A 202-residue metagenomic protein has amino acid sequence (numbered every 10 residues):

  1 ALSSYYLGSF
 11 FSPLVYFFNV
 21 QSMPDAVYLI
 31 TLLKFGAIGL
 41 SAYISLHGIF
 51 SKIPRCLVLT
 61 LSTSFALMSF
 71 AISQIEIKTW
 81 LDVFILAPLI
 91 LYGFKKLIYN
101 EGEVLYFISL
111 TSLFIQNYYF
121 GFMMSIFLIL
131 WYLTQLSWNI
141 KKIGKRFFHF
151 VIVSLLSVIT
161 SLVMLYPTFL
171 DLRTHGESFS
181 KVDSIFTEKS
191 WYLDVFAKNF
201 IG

Functional and structural regions predicted by a protein language model:
A1-S4, F10, R146-F150, S154-G202: Periplasmic/ER-lumenal interhelical loops and adjacent helix-loop junctions in multi-pass membrane proteins
L2-L29, I38: Juxtamembrane segments of multi-pass membrane glycosylation machinery that transfer sugars from lipid-linked donors
P13-Y16, S45-I49: A generic secondary-structure signal
Y16-V20, K96-N100, K198-G202: Conserved helix-loop functional segments at active or binding sites
V20, S51-K52: Helix N-cap/coil-helix junction residues
T31, G36-G48, P54-L136, H149-F169 (+1 more regions): Membrane-embedded helix bundles of polyisoprenyl
